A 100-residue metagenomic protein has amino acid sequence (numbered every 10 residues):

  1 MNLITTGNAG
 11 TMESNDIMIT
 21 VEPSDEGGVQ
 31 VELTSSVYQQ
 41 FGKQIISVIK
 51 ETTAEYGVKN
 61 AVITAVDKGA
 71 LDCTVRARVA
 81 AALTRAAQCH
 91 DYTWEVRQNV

Functional and structural regions predicted by a protein language model:
M1-V100: N-terminal intrinsically disordered, cationic/polar leader segments that include organellar targeting peptides
